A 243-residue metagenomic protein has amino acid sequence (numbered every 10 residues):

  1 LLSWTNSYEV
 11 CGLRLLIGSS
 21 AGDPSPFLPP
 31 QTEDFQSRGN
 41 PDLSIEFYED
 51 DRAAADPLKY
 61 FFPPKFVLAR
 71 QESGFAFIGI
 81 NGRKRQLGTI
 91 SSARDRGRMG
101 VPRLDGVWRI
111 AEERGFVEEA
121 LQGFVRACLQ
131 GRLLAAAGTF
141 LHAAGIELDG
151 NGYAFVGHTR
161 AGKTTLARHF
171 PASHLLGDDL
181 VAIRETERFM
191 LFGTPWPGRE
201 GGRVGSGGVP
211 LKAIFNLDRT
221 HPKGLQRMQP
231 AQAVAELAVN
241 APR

Functional and structural regions predicted by a protein language model:
L1-T159, H169-L176, V181-R243: A noncatalytic interaction/capping subdomain that flanks phosphate/NTP-handling catalytic cores
A161-K163: Conserved glycine(s) of the Walker
L166: Hydrophobic positions on the alpha1 helix immediately C-terminal to the Walker A/P-loop
